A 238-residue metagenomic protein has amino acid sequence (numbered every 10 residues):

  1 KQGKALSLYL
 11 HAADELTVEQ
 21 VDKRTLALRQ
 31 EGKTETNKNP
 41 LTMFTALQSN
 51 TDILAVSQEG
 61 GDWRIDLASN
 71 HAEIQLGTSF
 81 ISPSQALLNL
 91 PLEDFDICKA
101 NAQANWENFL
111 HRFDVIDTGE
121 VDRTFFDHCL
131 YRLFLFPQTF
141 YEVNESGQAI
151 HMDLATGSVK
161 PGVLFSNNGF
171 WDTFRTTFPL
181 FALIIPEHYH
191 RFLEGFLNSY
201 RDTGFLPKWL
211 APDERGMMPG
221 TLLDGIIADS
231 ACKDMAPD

Functional and structural regions predicted by a protein language model:
K1, A5-S7, F126-E142, S166-Y189 (+1 more regions): Alpha-helical support elements that line or immediately flank enzyme active sites and cofactor-binding pockets
K1-F165: Beta-sandwich/jelly-roll carbohydrate-recognition scaffolds of carbohydrate-active enzymes
H11-A13, Q138, N167-F170, F181 (+3 more regions): An acidic- and aromatic-residue-enriched active-site/binding cleft used to recognize and process polar
A27-K33, M43-F44, R175, P179-L180 (+3 more regions): Short, hydrophobic/aromatic alpha-helical segments in well-folded domains
A86, W106-F109, D172-T173, G204-F205 (+1 more regions): Short acidic (Asp/Glu) and glycine-rich catalytic loops that position anionic groups and cofactors
D114, F174, L210-D213: Solvent-exposed, flexible loop/coil residues
V121-D122, V163-D172, R215-L223: Secondary-structure capping and boundary motifs in well-ordered enzyme cores
G147-M152, T156-S158, E187-D238: Helix-terminus loop motifs that line ligand-binding clefts
